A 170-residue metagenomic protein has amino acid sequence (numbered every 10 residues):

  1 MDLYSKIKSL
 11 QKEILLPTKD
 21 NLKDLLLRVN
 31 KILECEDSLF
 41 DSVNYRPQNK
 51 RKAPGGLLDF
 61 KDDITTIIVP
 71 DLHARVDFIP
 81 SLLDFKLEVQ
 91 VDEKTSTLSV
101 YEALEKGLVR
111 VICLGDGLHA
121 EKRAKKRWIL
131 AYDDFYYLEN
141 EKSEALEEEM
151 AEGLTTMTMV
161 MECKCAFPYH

Functional and structural regions predicted by a protein language model:
M1-H170: Feature recognizes metal-dependent phosphohydrolase scaffolds
